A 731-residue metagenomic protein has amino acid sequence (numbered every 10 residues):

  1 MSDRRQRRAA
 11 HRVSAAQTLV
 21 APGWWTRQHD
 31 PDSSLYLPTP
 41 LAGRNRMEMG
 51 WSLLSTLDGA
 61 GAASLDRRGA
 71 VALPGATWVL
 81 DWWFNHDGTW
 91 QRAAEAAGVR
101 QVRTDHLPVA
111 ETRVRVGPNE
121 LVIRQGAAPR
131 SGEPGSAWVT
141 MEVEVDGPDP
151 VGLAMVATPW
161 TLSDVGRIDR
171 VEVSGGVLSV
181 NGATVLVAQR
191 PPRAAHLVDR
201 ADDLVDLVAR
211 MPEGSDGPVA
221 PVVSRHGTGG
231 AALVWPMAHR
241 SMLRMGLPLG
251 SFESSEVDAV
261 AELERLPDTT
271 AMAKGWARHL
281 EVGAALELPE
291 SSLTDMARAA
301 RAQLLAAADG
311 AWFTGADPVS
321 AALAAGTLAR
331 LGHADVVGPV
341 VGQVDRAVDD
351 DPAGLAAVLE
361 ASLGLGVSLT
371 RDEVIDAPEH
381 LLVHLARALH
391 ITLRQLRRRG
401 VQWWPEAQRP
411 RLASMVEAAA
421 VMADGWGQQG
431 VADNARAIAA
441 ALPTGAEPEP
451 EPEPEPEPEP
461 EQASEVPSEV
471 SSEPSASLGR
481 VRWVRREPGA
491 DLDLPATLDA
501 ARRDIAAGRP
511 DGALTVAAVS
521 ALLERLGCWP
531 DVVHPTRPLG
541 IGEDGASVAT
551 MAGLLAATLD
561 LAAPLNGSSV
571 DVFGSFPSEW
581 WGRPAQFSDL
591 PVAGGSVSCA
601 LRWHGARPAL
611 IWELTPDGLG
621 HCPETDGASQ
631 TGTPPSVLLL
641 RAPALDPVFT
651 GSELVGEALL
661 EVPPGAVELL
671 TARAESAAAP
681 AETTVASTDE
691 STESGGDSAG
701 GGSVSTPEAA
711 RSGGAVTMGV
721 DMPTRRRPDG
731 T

Functional and structural regions predicted by a protein language model:
M1-D295, H333-V337, V466, V470-S471 (+8 more regions): Terminal accessory carbohydrate-recognition/targeting modules of carbohydrate-active enzymes
G147, V171, L178-S179, T184 (+4 more regions): Aromatic-rich carbohydrate-recognition surfaces in CAZymes
T158, G342-D345, A440, A518 (+1 more regions): Short amphipathic alpha-helical surface patches that mediate protein-protein
P221-H226, A277-H380, A476-L526, P535: Substrate-binding groove/exosite segments of carbohydrate-active enzymes
S224-E264, A353, R371-E449, A463 (+2 more regions): The feature captures the catalytic groove of carbohydrate-active enzymes
M296, V340, V431-N434, I438 (+1 more regions): General structural feature for long, well-ordered alpha-helical segments within catalytic domains of soluble enzymes
E447-P458, Q462, S676-E690: Long, compositionally biased low-complexity repeat segments characteristic of intrinsically disordered regions
T536-G540: Short, flexible domain-boundary/linker segments around small modular repeats
